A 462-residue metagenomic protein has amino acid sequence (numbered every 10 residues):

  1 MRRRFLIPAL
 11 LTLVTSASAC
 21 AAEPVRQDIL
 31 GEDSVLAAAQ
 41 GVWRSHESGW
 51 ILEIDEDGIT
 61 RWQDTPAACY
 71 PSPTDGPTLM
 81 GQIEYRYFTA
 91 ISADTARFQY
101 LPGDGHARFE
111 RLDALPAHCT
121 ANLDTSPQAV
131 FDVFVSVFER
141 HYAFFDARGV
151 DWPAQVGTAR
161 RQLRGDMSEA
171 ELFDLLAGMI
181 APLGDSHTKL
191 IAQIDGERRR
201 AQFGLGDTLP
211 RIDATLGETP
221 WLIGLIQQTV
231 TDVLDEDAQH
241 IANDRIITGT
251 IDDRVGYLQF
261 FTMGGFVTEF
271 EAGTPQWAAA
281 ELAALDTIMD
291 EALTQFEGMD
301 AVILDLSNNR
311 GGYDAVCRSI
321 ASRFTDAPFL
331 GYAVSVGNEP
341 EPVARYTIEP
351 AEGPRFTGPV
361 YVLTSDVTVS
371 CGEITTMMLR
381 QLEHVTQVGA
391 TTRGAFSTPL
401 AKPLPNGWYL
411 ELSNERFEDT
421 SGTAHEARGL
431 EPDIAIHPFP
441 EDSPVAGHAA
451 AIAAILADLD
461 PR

Functional and structural regions predicted by a protein language model:
M1-A9: Bacterial N-terminal signal peptides that target proteins for export
P8-A17: Bacterial N-terminal signal peptides
A21-V302, L306-Y332, A401-P403, L459-P461: Flexible, low-complexity junctional segments that flank or bridge functional domains
I29, G311-L363, V367, T398-P403 (+3 more regions): Gly/Ser/Thr-rich loop/hinge elements
G256-Q259, V302-D305, G331, P359-T364 (+2 more regions): Structural recognition of the beta-strand scaffold that forms the well-ordered cores of secreted hydrolase catalytic
P359-Q381, T386-R393: Extended C-terminal subregions enriched in glycine
S370, R380, G389-P405, L410-L412 (+1 more regions): C-terminal soluble interaction/assembly domains
T423-R462: Low-complexity, Gly/Ser/Thr/Pro-rich intrinsically disordered linker/tail segments
